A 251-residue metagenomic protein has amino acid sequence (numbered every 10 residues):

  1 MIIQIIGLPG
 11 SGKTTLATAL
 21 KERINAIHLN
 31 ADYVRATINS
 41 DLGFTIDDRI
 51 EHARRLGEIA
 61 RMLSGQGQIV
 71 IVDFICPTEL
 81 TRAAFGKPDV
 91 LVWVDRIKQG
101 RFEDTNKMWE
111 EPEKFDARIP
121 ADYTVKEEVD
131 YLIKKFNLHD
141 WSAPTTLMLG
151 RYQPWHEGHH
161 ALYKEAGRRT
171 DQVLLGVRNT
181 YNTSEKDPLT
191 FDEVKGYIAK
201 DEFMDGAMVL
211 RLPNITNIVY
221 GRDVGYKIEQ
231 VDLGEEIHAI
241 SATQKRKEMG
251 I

Functional and structural regions predicted by a protein language model:
L8: P-loop (Walker A) phosphate-binding loop of NTP-binding proteins
S11: ATP-binding Walker
T14: Walker A/P-loop
A17-R61: Conserved substrate/cofactor phosphate-moiety recognition/catalytic segment in nucleotide-dependent phosphotransferases
T45-Q99: Glycine-rich phosphate-binding loop used to anchor ATP phosphates in small-molecule kinases, encompassing both
V94-H139: Small-molecule kinase domains that catalyze NTP-dependent phosphoryl transfer to phosphate-bearing small molecules
N137-I251: Nucleotidyltransferase catalytic core that binds NTPs
